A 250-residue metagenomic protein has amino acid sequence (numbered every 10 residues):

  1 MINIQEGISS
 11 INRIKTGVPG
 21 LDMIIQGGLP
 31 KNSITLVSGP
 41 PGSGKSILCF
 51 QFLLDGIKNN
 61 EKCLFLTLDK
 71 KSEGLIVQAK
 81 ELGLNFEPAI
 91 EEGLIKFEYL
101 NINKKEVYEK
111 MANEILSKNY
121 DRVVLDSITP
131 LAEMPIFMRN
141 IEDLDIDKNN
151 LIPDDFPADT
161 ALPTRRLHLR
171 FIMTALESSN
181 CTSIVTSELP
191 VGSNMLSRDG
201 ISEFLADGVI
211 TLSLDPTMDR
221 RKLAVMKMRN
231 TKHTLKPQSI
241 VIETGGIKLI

Functional and structural regions predicted by a protein language model:
M1-E6, S10-N12, L116-K118, R122 (+2 more regions): Conserved P-loop NTPase
T16-G28: Pre-Walker A adenine-sensing motif
T35-S38: Short hydrophobic/aromatic beta-strand immediately N-terminal to the Walker A/P-loop
P40-E106: Conserved P-loop
K62, L94, N119-R122, S178-T186: Loop/turn-to-beta-strand initiation segments
L100-E177: Phosphate-binding/switch loop-helix module in NTP-utilizing enzymes
E177, T182-G245: Phosphate-binding/switch region of NTP-binding enzymes
